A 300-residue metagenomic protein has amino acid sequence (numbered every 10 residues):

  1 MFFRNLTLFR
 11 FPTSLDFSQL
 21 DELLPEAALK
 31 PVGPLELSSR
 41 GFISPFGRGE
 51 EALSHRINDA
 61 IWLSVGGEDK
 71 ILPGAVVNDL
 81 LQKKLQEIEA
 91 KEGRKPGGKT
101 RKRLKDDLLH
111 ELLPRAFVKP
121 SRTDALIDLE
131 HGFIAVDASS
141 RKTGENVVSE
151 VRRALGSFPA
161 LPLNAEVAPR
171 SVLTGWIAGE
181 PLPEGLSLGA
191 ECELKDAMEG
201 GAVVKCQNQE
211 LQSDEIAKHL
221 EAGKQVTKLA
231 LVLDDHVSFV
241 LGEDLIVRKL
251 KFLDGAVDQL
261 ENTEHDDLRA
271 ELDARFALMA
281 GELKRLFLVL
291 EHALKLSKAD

Functional and structural regions predicted by a protein language model:
M1-D300: Intrinsically disordered, low-complexity, charge-rich terminal extensions of nucleic-acid-associated complexes
